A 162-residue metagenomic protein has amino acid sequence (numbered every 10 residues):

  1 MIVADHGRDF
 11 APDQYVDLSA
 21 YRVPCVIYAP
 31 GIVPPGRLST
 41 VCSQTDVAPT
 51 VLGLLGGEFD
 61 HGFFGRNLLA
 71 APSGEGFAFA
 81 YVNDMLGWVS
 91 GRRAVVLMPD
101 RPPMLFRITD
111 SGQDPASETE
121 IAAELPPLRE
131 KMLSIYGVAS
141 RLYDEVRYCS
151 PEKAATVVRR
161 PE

Functional and structural regions predicted by a protein language model:
M1-E162: Solvent-exposed soluble domains appended to multi-pass membrane proteins
